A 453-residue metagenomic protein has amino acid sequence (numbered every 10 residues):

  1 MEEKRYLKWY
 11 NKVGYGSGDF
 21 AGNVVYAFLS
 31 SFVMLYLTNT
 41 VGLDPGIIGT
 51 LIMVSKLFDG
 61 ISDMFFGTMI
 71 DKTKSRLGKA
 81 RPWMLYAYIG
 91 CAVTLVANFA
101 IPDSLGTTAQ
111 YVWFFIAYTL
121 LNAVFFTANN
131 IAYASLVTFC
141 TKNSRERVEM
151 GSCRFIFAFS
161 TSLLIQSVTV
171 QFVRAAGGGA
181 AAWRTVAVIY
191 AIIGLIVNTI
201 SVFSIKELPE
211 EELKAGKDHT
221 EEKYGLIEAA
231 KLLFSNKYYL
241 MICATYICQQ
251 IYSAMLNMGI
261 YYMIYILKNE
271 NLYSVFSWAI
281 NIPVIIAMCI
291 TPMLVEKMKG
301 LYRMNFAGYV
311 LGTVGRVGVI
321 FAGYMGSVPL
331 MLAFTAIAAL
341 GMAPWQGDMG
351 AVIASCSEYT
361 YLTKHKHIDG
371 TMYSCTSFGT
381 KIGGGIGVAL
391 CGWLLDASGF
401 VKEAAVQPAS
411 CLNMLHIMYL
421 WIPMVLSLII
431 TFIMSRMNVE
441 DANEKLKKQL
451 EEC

Functional and structural regions predicted by a protein language model:
E2-C453: Membrane-embedded alpha-helical bundles of multi-pass transporters/translocases, especially carrier/permease families
